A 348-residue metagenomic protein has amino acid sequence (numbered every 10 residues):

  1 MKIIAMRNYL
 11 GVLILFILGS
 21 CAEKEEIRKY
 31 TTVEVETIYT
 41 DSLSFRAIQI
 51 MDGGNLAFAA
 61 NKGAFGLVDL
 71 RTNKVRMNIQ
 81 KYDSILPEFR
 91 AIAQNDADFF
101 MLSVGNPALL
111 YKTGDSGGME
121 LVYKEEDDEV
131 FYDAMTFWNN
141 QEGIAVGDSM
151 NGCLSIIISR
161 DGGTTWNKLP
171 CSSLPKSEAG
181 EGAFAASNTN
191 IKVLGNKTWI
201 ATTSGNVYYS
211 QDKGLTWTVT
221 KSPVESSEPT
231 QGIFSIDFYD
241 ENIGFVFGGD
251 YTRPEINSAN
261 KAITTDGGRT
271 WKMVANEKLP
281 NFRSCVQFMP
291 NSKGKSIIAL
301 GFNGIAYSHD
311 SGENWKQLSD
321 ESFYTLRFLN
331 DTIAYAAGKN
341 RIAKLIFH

Functional and structural regions predicted by a protein language model:
G19-S20: C-terminal motif of bacterial Sec signal peptides marking the signal peptidase cleavage site
E25-S42: A short helix->beta-strand "capping" segment at the edge of beta-propeller domains
T31-V35, K62-Y82, P107-E126, S155-P175 (+4 more regions): Asp-box/BNR beta-propeller loop motif
T37-G63: Beta-strand-rich domains and repeat architectures in extracellular enzymes and scaffolds, especially beta-propellers
Y39-T40, D83-P87, D127-Y132, P175-A185 (+2 more regions): Short glycine-/Asp-/Thr-/Trp-enriched loop segments that recur within the blades of beta-propeller repeat domains
S44-A47, L86-A93, E129-T136, T230-S235 (+2 more regions): Repeated scaffold domains used in trafficking and secretory/extracellular systems, primarily beta-propellers
I50-G53, Q94-D96, W138-N140, V193-G195 (+3 more regions): Residue-level detector of Asp-centered blade-edge/turn motifs that repeat once per structural unit in beta-propeller
R327-H348: Blade-level signature of beta-propeller repeat domains, shared across WD40, Kelch, NHL, RCC1 and BNR/Asp-box propellers
